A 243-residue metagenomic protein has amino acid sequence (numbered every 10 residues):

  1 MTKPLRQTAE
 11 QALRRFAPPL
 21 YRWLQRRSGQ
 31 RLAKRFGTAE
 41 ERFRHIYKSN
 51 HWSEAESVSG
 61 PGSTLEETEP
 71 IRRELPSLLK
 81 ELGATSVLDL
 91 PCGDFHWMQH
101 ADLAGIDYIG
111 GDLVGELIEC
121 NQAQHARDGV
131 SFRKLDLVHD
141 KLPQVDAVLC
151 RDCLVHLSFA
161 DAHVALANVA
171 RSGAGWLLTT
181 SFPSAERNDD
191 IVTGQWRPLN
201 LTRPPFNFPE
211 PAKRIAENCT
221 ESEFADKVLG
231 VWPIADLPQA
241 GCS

Functional and structural regions predicted by a protein language model:
K3-V145, A160-S243: Class I (Rossmann-like) S-adenosyl-L-methionine-dependent methyltransferase catalytic domain, capturing the SAM-binding
L149: A conserved beta-strand element that flanks and buttresses the S-adenosyl-L-methionine
C153: Hydrophobic adenine-recognition pocket in adenosine-nucleotide-binding enzymes
H156-L157: A short His-aromatic
